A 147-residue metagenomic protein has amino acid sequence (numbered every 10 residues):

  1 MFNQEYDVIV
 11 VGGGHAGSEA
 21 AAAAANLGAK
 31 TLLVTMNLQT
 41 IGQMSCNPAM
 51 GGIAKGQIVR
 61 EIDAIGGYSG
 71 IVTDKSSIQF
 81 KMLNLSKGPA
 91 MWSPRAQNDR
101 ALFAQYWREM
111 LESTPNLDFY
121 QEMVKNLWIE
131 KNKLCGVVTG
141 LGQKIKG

Functional and structural regions predicted by a protein language model:
F2-A16: Beta1/beta-strand and adjacent pyrophosphate-binding region of the FAD-binding site in flavoprotein oxidoreductases
E5, A22-K133, T139-Q143: Conserved N-terminal/central alpha/beta ligand/cofactor-binding core
S18-A20: N-terminal amphipathic, basic-rich helices that act as targeting or association modules
